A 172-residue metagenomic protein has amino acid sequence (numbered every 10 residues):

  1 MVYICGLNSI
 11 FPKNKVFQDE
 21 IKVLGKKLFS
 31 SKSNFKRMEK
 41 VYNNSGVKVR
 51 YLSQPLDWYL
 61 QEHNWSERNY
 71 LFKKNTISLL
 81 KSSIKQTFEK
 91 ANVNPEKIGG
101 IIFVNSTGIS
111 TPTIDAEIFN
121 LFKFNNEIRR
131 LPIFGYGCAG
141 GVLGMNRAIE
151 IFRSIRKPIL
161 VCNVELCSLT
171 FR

Functional and structural regions predicted by a protein language model:
V2-G99: Conserved active-site "lid/cap" helical segment
E67-L71, F103, R130-I133: A short glycine/serine-rich beta->alpha loop
K85, E89-E96, G108-R172: Acyl-thioester C-C bond-transforming condensing/cleaving domain
G99-N105: Short glycine-rich or small-residue beta-strand-to-loop segments that form or flank ligand, phosphate, metal/Fe-S
